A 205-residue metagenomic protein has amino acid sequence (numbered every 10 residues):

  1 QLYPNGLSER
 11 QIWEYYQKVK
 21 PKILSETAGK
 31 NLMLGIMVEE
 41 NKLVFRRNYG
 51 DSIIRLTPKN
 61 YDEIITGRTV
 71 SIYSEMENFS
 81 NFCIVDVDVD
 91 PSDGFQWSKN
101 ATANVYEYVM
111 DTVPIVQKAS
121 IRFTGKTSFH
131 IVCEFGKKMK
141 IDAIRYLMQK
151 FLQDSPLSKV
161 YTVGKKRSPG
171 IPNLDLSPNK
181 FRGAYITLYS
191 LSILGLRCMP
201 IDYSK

Functional and structural regions predicted by a protein language model:
Q1-L7: Acidic, metal-coordinating catalytic segment for phosphate/diphosphate chemistry, firing primarily on the Nudix
I12, D93-V113, C133-R167, I193-K205: Helical (often loop-to-helix) elements that flank the catalytic cores of nucleotide-handling enzymes
Q17-P91, F95, K99, P169-L174: SsDNA-processing nucleotidyl-transfer enzymes
I84-D86, H130-V132, I186: Structured core elements
V116-I121: A short linear hydrophobic-aromatic micro-motif
R122-C133: Short, conserved phosphate-binding/catalytic loop or strand-edge motifs used in phosphoryl-/nucleotidyl-transfer
K166-G170, S177-Y185, Y189-G195: Accessory, usually C-terminal, subdomains that scaffold auxiliary metal cofactors
